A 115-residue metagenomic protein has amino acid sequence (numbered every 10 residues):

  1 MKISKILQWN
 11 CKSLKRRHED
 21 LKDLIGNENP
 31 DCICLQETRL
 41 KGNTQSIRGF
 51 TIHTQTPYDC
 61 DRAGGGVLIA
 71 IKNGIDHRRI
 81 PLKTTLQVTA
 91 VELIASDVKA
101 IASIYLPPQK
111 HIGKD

Functional and structural regions predicted by a protein language model:
M1-D115: A shared catalytic/ligand-binding motif for oxyanion handling
